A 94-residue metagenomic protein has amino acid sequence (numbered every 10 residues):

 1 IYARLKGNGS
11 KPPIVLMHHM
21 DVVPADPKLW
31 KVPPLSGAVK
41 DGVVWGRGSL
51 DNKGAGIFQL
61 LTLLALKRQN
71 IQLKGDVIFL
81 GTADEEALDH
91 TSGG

Functional and structural regions predicted by a protein language model:
I1-R47, L66-L73: Acidic/His- and Gly-rich active-site-bordering loop/insert found across diverse amide/peptide-bond hydrolases
L50-G94: Acidic/histidine-rich catalytic neighborhood of metal-dependent amide-processing enzymes
